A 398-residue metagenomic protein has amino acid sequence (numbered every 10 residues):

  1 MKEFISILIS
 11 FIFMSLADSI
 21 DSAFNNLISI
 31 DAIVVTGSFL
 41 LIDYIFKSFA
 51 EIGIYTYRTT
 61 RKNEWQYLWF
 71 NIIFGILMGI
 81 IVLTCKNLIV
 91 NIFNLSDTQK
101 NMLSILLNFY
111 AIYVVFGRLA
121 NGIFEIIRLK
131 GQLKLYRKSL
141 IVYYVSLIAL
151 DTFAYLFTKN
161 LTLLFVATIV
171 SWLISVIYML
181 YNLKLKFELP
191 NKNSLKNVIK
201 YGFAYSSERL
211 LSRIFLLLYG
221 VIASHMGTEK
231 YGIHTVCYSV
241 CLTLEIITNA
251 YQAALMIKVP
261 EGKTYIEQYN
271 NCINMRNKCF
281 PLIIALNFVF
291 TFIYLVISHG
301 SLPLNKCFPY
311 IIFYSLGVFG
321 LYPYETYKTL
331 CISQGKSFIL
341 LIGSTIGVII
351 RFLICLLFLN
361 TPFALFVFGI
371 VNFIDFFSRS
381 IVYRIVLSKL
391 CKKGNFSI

Functional and structural regions predicted by a protein language model:
M1-E51, F203-M226, S239, F376: Signature of the first transmembrane helix
M1-F4, Q99-M102, L161-I214, L390-I398: Interhelical loop/hinge segments that connect adjacent transmembrane helices in multipass membrane
M1-L16, L107-A111, K134-I141, Y178 (+8 more regions): Hydrophobic faces of transmembrane alpha-helices in multi-pass small-molecule transporters and flippases across diverse
I7-L8, K62-W69, I126-F153, F165 (+5 more regions): Alpha-helical transmembrane segments of multi-pass membrane transporters/permeases
N26, I33-M78, N121-R128, Y231-N287 (+1 more regions): Small-residue-rich hydrophobic transmembrane alpha-helices
S38, D97-I123, L244, S301-Y327: Alpha-helical transmembrane segments of multi-pass membrane proteins
L77-S104, L282-P309: Short membrane-interface helical motifs at transmembrane helix boundaries in multi-pass membrane transporters
K138-F153, F157-L185, L365-K389: Hydrophobic alpha-helical transmembrane segments
